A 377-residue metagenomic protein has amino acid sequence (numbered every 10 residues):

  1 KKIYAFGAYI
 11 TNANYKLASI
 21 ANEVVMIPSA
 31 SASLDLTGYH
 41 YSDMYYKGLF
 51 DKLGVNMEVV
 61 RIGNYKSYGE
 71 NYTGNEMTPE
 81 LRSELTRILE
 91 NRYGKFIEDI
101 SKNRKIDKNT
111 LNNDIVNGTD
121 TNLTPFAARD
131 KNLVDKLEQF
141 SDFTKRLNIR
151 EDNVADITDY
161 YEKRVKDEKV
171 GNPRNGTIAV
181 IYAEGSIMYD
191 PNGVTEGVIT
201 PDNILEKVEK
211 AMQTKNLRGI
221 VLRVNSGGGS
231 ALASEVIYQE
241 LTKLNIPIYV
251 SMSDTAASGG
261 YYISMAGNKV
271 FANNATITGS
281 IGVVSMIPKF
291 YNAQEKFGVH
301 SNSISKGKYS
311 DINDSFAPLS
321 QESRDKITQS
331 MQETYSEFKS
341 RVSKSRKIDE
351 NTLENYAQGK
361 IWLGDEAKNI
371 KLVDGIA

Functional and structural regions predicted by a protein language model:
K1-N117, N122, T144, N148-N245 (+2 more regions): Small-residue-centered hinge/linker elements
V24-V25, L137, I248, K269-F271 (+1 more regions): Short, well-ordered beta-strand core segments
N117-L123, Y356-I361: Active-site loop of classical SDR/Rossmann-like NAD(P)-dependent oxidoreductases, centered on the catalytic Tyr-X3-Lys
A128: Short, contiguous alpha-helical
S251: Substrate-recognition/specificity elements adjacent to catalytic centers across diverse enzyme folds
K326-Q329, S336-L372: Flexible, glycine-rich surface segments
